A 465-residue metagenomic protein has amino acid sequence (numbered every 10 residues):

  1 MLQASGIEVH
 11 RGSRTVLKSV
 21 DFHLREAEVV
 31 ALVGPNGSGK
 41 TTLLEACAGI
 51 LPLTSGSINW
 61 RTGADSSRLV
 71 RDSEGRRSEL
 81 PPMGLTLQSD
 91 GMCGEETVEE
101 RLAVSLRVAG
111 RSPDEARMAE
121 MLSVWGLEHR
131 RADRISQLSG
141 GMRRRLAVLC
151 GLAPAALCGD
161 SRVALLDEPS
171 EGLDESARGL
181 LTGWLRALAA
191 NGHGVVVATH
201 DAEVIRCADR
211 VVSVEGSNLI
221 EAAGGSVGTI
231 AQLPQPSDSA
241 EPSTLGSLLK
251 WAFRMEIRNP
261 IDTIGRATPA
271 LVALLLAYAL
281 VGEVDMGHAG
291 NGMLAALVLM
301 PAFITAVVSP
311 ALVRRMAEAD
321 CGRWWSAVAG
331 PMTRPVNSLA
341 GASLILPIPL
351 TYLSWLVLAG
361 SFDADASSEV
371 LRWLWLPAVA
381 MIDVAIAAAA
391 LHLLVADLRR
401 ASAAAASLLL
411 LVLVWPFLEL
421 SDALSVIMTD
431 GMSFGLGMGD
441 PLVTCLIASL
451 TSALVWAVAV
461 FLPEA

Functional and structural regions predicted by a protein language model:
L2, L17-S19: Conserved structural motif at the start of ABC-family nucleotide-binding domains
V33-P35: The feature captures the beta-strand-to-loop junction immediately N-terminal to the Walker
A48: Helix-to-loop junction immediately C-terminal to a conserved catalytic motif
G56-E79: Conserved ABC transporter NBD signature motif
S89, G94-G110, R117: Q-loop/switch helix immediately C-terminal to the Walker
A103, P113-R130: Conserved ABC ATPase "signature" region
D167, D174: ABC-family nucleotide-binding domains
A277, V281, G292-V313: Long, hydrophobic alpha-helical segments
